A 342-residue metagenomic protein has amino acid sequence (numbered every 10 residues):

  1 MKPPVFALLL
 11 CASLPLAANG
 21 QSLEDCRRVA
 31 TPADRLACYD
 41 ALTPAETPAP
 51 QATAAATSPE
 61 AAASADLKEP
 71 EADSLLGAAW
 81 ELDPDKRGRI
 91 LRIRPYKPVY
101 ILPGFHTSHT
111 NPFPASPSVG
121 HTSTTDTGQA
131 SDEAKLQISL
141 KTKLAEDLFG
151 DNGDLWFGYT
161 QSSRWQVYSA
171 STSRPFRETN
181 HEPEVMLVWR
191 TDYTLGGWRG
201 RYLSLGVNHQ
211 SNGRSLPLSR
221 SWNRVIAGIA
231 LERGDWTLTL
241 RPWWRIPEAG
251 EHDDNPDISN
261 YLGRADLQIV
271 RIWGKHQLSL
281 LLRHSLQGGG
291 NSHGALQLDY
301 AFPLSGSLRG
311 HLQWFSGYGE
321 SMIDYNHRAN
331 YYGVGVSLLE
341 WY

Functional and structural regions predicted by a protein language model:
N19-P50: Alpha-helical, heptad-rich or low-complexity scaffold/stalk segments that mediate oligomerization or tethering
A45, E60-S211: Transmembrane beta-barrel domains of Gram-negative outer membranes and organellar outer membranes
S123-T125, Q161-S163, L203-G213, L238-I246 (+3 more regions): Transmembrane beta-strand segments that form the barrel wall of outer-membrane beta-barrel proteins
D132-I138, G153, R177-P183, R201 (+4 more regions): Residues that define the transmembrane beta-barrel architecture of outer-membrane proteins
S139, E184-M186, I226-A230, D266-V270 (+2 more regions): Outer-membrane beta-barrel architecture
A145-L155, T191-Y202, P217, G234-T237 (+3 more regions): Short loop/turn motifs that connect adjacent beta-strands in outer-membrane beta-barrel proteins
Q210-S285: Detector for outer-membrane/organellar transmembrane beta-barrel domains, recognizing the amphipathic beta-strand
L312, A329-Y342: Outer-membrane beta-barrel "beta-signal"
